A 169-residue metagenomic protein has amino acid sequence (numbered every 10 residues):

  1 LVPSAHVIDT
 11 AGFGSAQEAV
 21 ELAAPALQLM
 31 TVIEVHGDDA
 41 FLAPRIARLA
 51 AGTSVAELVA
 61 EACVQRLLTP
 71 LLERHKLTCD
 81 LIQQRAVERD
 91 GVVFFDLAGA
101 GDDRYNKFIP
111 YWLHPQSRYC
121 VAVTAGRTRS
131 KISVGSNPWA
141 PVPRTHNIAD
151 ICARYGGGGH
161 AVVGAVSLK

Functional and structural regions predicted by a protein language model:
L1-A98, Y111-C120, G126, A153-R154: A structured phosphate/pyrophosphate-recognition subdomain
L97-K169: Glycine-rich, acidic loop segments that terminate in or are immediately followed by a histidine
